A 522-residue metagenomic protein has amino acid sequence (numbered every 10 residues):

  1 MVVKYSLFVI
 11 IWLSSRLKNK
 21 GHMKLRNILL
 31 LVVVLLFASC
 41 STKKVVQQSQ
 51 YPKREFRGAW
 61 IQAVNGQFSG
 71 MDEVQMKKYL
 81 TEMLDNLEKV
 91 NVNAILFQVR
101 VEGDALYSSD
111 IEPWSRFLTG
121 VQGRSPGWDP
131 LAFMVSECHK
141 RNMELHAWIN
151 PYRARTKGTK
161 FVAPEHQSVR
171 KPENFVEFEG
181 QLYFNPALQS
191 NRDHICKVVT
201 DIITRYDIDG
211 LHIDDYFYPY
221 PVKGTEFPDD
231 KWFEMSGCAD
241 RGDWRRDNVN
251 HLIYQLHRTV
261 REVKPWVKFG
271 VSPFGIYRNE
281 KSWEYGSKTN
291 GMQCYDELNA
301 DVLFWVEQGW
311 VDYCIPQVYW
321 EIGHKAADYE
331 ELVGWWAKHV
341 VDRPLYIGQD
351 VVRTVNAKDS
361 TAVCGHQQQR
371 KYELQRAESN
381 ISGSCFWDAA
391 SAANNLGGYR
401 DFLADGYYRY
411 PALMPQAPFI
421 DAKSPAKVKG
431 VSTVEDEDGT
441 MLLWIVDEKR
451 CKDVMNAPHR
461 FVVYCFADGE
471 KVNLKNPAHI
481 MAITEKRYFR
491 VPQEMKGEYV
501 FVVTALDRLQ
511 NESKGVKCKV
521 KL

Functional and structural regions predicted by a protein language model:
Q62, G66-M71, Y152-D201, E297: Active-site-adjacent "subsite" loops/lids of carbohydrate-active enzymes
Y107-T119, R153-F178, Y216-S236, K281-M292: Aromatic- and acidic-residue-enriched segments that line the glycan-binding/catalytic groove of carbohydrate-active
R205, G210, P219-G286, Q293-V311 (+2 more regions): Active-site neighborhood of glycoside hydrolase catalytic domains
V302, E307-G323, R343-A417: Substrate-binding cleft of secreted/luminal carbohydrate-active enzymes
D438-M455: Conserved aromatic anchor
N456-M495: Recognizes extended acidic, P/S/T-rich segments that occur within or adjacent to Ig-like beta-sandwich modules
Q493-N511: Beta-strand-rich modules
R508-L522: Extracellular fibronectin type III
